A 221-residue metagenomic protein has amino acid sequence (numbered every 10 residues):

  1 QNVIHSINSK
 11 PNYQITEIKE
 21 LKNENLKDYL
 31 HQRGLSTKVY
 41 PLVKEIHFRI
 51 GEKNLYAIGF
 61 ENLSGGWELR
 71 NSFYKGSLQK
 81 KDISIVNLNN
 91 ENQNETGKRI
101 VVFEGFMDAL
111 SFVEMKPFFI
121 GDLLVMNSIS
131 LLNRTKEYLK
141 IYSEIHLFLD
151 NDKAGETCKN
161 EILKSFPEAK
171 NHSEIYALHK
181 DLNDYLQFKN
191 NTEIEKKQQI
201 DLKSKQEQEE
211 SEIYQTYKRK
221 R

Functional and structural regions predicted by a protein language model:
N2-N94: Basic, glycine-enriched DNA-binding surface that flanks or lies within the catalytic cores of DNA
L55, K98, E144: Conserved catalytic motifs of the protein kinase core domain
E91-G97, Y138-Y142: Flexible, charged surface loops at secondary-structure boundaries
I100-V102: Conserved beta-strand elements of the Class I
E104-G105, N151: Helix N-cap/beta->alpha junction signal
S111: Phosphate-binding glycine-rich loops and their immediate beta-loop-alpha structural context
E114-R221: TOPRIM fold recognition
